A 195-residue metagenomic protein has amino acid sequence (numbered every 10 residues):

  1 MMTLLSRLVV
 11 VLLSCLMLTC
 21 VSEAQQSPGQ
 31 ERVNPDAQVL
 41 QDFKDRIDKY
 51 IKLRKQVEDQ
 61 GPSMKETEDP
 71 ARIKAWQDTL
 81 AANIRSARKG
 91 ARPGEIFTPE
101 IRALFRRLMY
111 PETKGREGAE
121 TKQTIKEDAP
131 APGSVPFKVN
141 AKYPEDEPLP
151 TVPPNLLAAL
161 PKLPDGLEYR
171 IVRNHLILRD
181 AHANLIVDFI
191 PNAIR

Functional and structural regions predicted by a protein language model:
M1-S6: N-terminal secretory signal peptides that target proteins for export/translocation
L8-V9, A193: A broad, structure-centric signal for solvent-exposed, well-ordered loop/edge residues that line or flank functional
V9-T19: Bacterial N-terminal signal peptides
S22-G29: Boundary at the C-terminal end of the N-terminal hydrophobic targeting segment
E31-R32, V152: Short linear interaction motifs
V33-F97: Early exported N-terminus immediately downstream of N-terminal targeting peptides
A75-T151: Mid-length scaffold segments of soluble, non-membrane domains
Q123-R195: Amphipathic, charged alpha-helical segments and their helix-to-coil junctions in extracytoplasmic/peripheral assemblies
